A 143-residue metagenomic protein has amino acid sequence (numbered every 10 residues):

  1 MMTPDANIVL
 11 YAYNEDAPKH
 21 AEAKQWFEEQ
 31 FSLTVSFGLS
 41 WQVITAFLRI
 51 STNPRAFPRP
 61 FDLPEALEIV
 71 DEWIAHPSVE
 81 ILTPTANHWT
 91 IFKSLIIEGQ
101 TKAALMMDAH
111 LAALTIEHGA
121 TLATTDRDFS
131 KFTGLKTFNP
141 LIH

Functional and structural regions predicted by a protein language model:
M1, A112-H143: Acidic, PIN/NYN-like endoribonuclease modules and their adjacent C-terminal/linker elements
M1-T3, N7-L39, P54-E68, H143: Short, well-structured N-terminal submotif of metal-dependent ribonuclease cores
D5, D108, D126: Acidic active-site catalytic centers that drive phospho-/nucleotidyl reactions and related ester hydrolyses
I8, V43, N87-H88, L111 (+1 more regions): Alpha-helix capping/helix-boundary segments
L33-T34, H76-P77, E117-H118, F132: Structured helix-beta-strand junction loops
G38-W41, T124-T125: Short beta-strand segments at enzyme active-site cores
P60, S78-A123: Active-site neighborhoods of divalent-metal-dependent phosphate/nucleic-acid chemistry enzymes
